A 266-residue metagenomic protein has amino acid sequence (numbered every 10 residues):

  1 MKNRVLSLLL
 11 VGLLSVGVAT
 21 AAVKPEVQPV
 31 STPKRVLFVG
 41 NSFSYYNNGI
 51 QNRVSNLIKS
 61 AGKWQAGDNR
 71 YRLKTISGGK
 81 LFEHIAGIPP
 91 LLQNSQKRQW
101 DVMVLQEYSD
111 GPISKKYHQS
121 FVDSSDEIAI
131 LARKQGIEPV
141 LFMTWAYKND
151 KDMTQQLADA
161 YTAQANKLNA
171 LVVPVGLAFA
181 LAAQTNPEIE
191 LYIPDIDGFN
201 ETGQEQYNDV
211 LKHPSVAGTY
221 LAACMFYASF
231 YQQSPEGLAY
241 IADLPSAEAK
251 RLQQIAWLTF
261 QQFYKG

Functional and structural regions predicted by a protein language model:
M1-L8: Bacterial N-terminal signal peptides that target proteins for export
L9-G17: Bacterial N-terminal signal peptides
A19-A21: Boundary at the C-terminal end of the N-terminal hydrophobic targeting segment
R35-L37, S44-F121: Conserved SGNH/GDSL esterase-like catalytic core that processes O-acyl groups on lipids and polysaccharides
V39-G40, F142: Short hydrophobic segments within beta-strands
S42, Y46, R53-W64, N94 (+7 more regions): Structured segments of extracytoplasmic/periplasmic soluble domains in secreted or envelope-associated proteins
L92-V216, A228: Alpha-helical cap/lid subdomain in secreted, periplasmic, or secretory-pathway luminal O-acyl-processing enzymes
G198-G266: Conserved catalytic region of serine esterases and O-acyltransferases that act on ester linkages in lipids
